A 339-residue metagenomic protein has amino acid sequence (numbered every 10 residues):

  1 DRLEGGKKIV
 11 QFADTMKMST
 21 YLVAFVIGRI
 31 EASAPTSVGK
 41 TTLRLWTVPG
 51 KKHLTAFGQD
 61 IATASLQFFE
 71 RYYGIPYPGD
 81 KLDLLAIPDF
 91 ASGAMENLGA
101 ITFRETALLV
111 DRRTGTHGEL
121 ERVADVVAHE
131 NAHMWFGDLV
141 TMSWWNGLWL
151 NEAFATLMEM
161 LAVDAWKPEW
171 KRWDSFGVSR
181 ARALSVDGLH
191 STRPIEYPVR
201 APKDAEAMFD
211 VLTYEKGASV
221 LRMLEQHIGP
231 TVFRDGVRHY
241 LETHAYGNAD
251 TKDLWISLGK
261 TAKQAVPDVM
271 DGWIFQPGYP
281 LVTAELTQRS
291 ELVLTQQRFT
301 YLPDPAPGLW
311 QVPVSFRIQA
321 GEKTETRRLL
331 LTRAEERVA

Functional and structural regions predicted by a protein language model:
D1-I30, F57, T295: Extended, low-hydrophobicity, Ser/Thr/Pro/Gly-biased non-transmembrane segments
D1-R2, V178, A334-A339: Short, intrinsically disordered, charge-balanced linker/junction segments flanking boundaries in proteins
R2-K8, P35-G39, E285-S290: Short, ordered beta-strand-loop transition motifs
I9-Q11, A100, T326-R328: Well-ordered beta-strand positions in beta-sheet-rich domains
V10, L43, V312-V314: Hydrophobic residues positioned within well-ordered beta-strands of beta-sheet architectures
F12, E31, T42-Q297, Y301-P303: Hydrophobic alpha-helical and helix-loop surface patches within well-folded domains that function as non-catalytic
T20-A34, D304-V314: Extended Gly/Ser/Thr-rich low-complexity repeat segments, especially those forming or decorating extracellular
V266-P267, Y279-A339: Beta-strand-rich binding/interaction modules
